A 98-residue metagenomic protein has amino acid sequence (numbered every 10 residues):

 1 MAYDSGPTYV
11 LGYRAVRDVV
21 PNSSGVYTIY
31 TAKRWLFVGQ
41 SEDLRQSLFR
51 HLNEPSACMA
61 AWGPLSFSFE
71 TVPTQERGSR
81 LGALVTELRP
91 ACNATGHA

Functional and structural regions predicted by a protein language model:
M1-Q46, R50, G63, E70-T86 (+1 more regions): GIY-YIG nuclease catalytic motif and its immediate N-terminal context
E54-A60: Cytochrome P450 catalytic domain signature, combining two hallmark sequence patches
A91-A98: Coupling/hinge elements of helicase-like and P-loop NTPase modules
